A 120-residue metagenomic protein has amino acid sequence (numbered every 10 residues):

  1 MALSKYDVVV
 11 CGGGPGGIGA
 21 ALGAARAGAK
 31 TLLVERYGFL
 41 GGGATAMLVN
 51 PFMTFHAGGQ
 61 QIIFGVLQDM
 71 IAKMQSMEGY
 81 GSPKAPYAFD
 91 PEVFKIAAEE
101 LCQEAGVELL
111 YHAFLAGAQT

Functional and structural regions predicted by a protein language model:
A2-G16: Beta1/beta-strand and adjacent pyrophosphate-binding region of the FAD-binding site in flavoprotein oxidoreductases
Y6, I18, E104-V107: Intrinsically disordered, low-complexity segments enriched in polar/charged residues with Gly/Pro, especially when
G16, A20-A25: Small-residue (primarily alanine) positions within well-ordered alpha-helices, especially packing/interaction faces
G23, A29-K30, E35-G117: Conserved N-terminal/central alpha/beta ligand/cofactor-binding core
